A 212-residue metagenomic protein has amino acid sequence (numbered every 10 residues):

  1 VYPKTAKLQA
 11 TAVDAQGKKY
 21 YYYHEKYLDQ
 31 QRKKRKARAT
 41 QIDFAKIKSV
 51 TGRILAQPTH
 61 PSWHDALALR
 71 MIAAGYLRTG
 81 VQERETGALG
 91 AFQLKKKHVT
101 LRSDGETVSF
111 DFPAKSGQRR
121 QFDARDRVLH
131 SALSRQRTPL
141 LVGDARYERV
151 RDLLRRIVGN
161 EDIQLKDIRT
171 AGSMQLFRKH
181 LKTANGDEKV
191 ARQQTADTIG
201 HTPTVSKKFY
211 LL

Functional and structural regions predicted by a protein language model:
V1-Q30: Short helix-coil boundary/hinge micro-motifs
Y22-A56: Well-ordered mid-protein domain cores that form the structural environment of catalytic cofactors
V50-A88: Basic, Lys/Arg- and aromatic-enriched nucleic-acid-binding interface segment
W63-L67, R169, A191: N-terminal positioning helix adjacent to the helix-turn-helix/winged-helix DNA-binding module
A91, S173, K182-G200: Active-site-proximal segment of tyrosine recombinases
L94-Q121: Conserved tyrosine-mediated DNA breakage-rejoining catalytic core shared by Y-recombinases
R125-L181, E188: Active-site/catalytic core of tyrosine-dependent DNA strand-transfer enzymes
I199-L212: Catalytic-site neighborhood detector that most strongly recognizes the C-terminal catalytic loop/helix of tyrosine
